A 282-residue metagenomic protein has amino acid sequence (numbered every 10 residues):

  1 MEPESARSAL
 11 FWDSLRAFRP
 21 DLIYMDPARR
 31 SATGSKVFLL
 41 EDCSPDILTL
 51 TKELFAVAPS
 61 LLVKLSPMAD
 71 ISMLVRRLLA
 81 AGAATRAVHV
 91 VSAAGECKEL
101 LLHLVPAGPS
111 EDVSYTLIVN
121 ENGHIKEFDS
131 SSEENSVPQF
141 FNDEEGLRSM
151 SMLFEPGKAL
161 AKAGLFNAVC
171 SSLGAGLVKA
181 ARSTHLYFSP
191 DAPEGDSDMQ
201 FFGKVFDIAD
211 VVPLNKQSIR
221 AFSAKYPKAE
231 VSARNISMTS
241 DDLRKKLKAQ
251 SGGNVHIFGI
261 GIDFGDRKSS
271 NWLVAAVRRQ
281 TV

Functional and structural regions predicted by a protein language model:
M1-V282: SAM-dependent transferase fold signal centered on methyltransferase-like domains, encompassing both Class I
